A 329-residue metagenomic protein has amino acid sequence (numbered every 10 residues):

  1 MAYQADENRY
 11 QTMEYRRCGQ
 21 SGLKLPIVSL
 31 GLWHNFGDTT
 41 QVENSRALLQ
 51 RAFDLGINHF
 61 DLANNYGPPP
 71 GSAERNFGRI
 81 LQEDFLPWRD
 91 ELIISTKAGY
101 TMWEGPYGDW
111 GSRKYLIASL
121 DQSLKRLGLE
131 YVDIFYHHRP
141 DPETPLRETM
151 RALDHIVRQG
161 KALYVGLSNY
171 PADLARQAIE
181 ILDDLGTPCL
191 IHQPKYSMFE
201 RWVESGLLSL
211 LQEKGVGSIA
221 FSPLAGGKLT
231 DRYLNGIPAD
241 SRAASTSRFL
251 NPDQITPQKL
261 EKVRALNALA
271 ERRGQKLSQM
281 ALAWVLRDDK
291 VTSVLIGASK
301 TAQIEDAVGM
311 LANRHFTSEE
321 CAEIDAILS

Functional and structural regions predicted by a protein language model:
M1-L92: N-terminal binding-site loop/beta-alpha segment at the start of enzyme catalytic domains that lines or forms
A2-T12, T144-S329: Beta/alpha (TIM)-barrel catalytic core signal, keyed to glycine-rich beta->alpha loops juxtaposed to Asp/Glu that bind
G19-G37, S95-G108, Y131, Y136: N-terminal small/glycine-rich loop or linker at the start of catalytic domains across soluble metabolic enzymes
P26-L30, F60-L62, L92-T96, F135-H137 (+4 more regions): Hydrophobic faces of well-ordered beta-strands that scaffold small-molecule active sites in alpha/beta enzyme cores
F36-Q41, N65-A73, D141-P145, A172-D173 (+1 more regions): Acidic-and-aromatic substrate-binding clefts and catalytic sites of carbohydrate-active enzymes
T39-A52, G111-L127, A175-I179: Short, acidic/polar
T40-N44, S72, N76, Y107-Y115 (+2 more regions): Alpha-helix N-cap and loop-to-helix initiation/capping positions
L124-T144: Active-site groove signature of glycoside hydrolases
